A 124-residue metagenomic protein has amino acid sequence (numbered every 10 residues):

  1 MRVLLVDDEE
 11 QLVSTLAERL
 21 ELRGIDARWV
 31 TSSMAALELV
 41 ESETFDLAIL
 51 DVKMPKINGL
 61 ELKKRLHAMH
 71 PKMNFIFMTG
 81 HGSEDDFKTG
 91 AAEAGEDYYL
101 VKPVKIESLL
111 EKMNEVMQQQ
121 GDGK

Functional and structural regions predicted by a protein language model:
E10-R28, A94: Two-component/phosphorelay signaling modules centered on CheY-like receiver
V13, P55, S83: The feature encodes the CheY-like receiver
W29-L47: Acidic, metal-coordinating helix/loop segments flanking the phosphotransfer/catalytic sites of two-component signaling
T31-S32, N58-L62: Acidic catalytic/metal-coordinating carboxylates
E61, G82-Y99: Alpha4 helix (beta4-alpha4-beta5 surface) of REC/receiver domains from two-component response regulators
V104-M113: C-terminal output helix
